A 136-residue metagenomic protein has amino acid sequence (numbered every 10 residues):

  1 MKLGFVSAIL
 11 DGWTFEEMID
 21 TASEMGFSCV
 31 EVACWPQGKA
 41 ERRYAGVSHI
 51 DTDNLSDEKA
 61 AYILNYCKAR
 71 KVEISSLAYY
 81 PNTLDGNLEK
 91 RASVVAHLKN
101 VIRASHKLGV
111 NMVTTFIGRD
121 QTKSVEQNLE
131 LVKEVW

Functional and structural regions predicted by a protein language model:
M1-G4, C67-K68: N-terminal amphipathic alpha-helix/helix-capping segment at the start of soluble metabolic enzymes
L3-S7, S28-V32, I74-Y79, V113-T115: Hydrophobic faces of well-ordered beta-strands that scaffold small-molecule active sites in alpha/beta enzyme cores
S7-T14: Short polar catalytic/cofactor-binding loops
I9, D53-N54, A92, E130: Residue-level marker of alpha-helix boundaries and capping positions
E16-G38, H106-G109: Catalytic domains of carbohydrate-active enzymes, especially glycoside hydrolases
E17, A61-S76, N82-W136: Active-site acidic/histidine proton-transfer and metal-coordination neighborhood in alpha/beta enzyme cores
E31-L64, I117-S124: Glycine-rich, proline-tolerant flexible connector loops at the mouths of alpha/beta enzymes
P36-E41, S75, Y80-P81: A short glycine/small-residue-enriched secondary-structure motif
